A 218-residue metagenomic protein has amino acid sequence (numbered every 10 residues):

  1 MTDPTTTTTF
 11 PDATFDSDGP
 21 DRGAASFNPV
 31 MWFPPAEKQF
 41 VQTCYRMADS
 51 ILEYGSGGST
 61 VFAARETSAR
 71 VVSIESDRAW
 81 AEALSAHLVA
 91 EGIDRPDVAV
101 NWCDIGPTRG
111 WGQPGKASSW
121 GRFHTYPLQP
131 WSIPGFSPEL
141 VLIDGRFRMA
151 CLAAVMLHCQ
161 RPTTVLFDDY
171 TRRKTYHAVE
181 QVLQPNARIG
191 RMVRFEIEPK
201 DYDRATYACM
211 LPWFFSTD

Functional and structural regions predicted by a protein language model:
T2-T9: Juxtamembrane luminal stem/stalk of type II transmembrane Golgi/ER carbohydrate-processing enzymes
F10-A48: Class I SAM-dependent methyltransferase Rossmann-like catalytic core, especially the SAM/SAH-binding loop
P11-A13, R65-R70, E91-A99, R161-L166 (+1 more regions): P-loop/Walker A phosphate-binding loop and immediately adjacent motor/lid segment at beta-alpha junctions
F27-W32, A48-I51, K116-F123, V141-D144: Short, flexible loop segments at the rims of nucleotide/cofactor-binding pockets, characterized by
P34-G110: SAM cofactor-binding core of SAM-dependent methyltransferases, primarily the Rossmann-like beta-alpha-beta module
W80-L88, R109-G112, K174-E180, F195-P199: Short, charged, surface-exposed secondary-structure boundary motifs
D104-S132: Surface-exposed interaction regions that form or flank ligand-binding interfaces
P130-G135, E139-D218: C-terminal substrate-binding/active-site "lid" region of AdoMet-derived donor-dependent transferases
